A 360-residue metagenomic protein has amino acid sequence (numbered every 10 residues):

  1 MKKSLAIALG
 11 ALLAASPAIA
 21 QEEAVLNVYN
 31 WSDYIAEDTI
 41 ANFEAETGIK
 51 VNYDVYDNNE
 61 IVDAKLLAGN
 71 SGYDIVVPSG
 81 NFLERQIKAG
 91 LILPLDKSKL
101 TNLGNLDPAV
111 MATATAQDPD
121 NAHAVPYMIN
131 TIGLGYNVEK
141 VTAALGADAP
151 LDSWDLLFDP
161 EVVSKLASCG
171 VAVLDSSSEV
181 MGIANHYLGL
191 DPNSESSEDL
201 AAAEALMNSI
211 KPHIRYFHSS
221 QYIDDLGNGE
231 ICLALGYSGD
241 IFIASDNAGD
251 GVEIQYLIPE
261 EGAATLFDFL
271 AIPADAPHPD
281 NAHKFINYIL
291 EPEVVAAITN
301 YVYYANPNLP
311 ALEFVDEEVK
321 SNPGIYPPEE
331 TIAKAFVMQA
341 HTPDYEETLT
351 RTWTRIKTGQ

Functional and structural regions predicted by a protein language model:
S16-A20: Sec/Tat signal peptide C-region and signal peptidase I cleavage site
Q21-Q86: Early extracytoplasmic/lumenal segment of secretory-pathway proteins
V77, L83-H213, S220-G227: Extracytoplasmic ligand-binding site segments that recognize negatively charged/polar headgroups
F82-R85, L233-V252: A ligand-binding cleft/hinge motif common to bilobed small-molecule-binding domains
G135-K140, H186-L188, L266-H278, A297: A bilobed periplasmic-binding-protein/Venus flytrap-type ligand-binding module shared by bacterial periplasmic
L200-S209, R215, G251-A271: Periplasmic-binding protein-like
D224, E329-Q360: Conserved C-terminal helix/tail region of periplasmic/extracytoplasmic solute-binding proteins
P273-K334: Mature extracytoplasmic/periplasmic domains
